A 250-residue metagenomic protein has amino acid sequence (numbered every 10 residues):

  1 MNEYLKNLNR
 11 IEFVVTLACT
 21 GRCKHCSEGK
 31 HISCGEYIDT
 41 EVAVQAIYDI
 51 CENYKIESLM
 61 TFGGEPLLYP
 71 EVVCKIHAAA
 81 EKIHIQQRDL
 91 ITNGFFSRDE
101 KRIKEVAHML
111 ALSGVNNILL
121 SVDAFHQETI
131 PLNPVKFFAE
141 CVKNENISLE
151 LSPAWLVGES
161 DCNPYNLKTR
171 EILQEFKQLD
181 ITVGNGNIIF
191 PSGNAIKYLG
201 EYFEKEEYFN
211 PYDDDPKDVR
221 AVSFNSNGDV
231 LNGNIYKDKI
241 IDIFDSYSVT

Functional and structural regions predicted by a protein language model:
M1-T92, S97-E105: Conserved alpha-helical substructure of the radical SAM core
D49-N53, A78, E105-G114, F137-K143: Acidic (Asp/Glu)-rich catalytic clusters
C51, K104-H126, Y165-F190: Structural recognition of alpha->loop->beta junctions
E65, G94-F96, A124-H126, W155-V157 (+1 more regions): Active-site-proximal loop/turn and secondary-structure-junction residues that shape catalytic pockets, frequently
P70-C74, T129-K136: Active-site-adjacent beta->alpha loops and helix N-cap segments on the catalytic face of soluble alpha/beta enzymes
H84-Q86, V115, E145-S148: A short helix->loop->beta-strand "cap" motif at the edges of active sites that frequently abuts
S121-T129, F138-A139, K143-I172: Conserved strand-turn element in the central/C-terminal portion of the radical SAM core barrel that lines
G184-T250: Accessory C-terminal segments flanking Radical SAM cores
